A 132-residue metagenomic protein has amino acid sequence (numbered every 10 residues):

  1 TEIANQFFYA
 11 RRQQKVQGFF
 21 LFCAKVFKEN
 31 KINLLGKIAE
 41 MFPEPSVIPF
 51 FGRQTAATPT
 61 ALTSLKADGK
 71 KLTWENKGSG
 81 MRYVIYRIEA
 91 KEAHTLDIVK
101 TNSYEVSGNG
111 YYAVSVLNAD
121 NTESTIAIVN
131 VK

Functional and structural regions predicted by a protein language model:
T1-R53: Substrate-binding cleft of secreted/luminal carbohydrate-active enzymes
K15, D68-K70, S79, S107-Y112: Short glycine/proline-enriched coil/turn segments at helix->beta-strand junctions
F27, K91-A93, D120-T122: Surface-exposed, flexible loop/turn segments at secondary-structure boundaries
L34-S79, D120-K132: Pro/Thr/Ser/Gly-rich low-complexity, intrinsically disordered linker/stalk tracts
L72-W74, T101-S107: Signal that preferentially marks extracellular ectodomain short beta-strand elements of beta-sandwich modules
N76-A90: Solvent-exposed loop/turn segments flanking beta-strands in beta-repeat/beta-sandwich domains
T95-T101: Short beta-strand segments within Ig-like beta-sandwich modules, predominantly Fibronectin type-III
E105-E123: Beta-strand-rich modules
